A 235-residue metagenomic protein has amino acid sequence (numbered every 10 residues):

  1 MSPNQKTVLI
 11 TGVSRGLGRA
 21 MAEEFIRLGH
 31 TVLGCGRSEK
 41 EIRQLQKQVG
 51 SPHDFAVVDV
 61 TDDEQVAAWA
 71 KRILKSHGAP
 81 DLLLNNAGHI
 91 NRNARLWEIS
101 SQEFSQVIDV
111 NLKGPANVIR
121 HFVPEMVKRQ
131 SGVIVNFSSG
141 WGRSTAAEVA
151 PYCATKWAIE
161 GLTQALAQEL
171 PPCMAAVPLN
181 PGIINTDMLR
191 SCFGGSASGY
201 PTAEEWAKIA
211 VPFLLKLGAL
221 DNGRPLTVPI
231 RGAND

Functional and structural regions predicted by a protein language model:
S14-R15: Conserved glycine-rich cofactor-binding loop
L28-Q44: Conserved glycine-rich Rossmann-like NAD(P)H-binding loop of the short-chain dehydrogenase/reductase
V57-A68, S101: The beta1-alpha1 cofactor-binding region of Rossmann-like NAD(H)/NADP(H)-dependent oxidoreductases
A94-L96, E103-S105: Substrate-binding pocket helix/loop in short-chain dehydrogenase/reductase
I119, T155: Active-site helix of classical SDR
S139: Residue(s) in the substrate-gating loop at a strand-loop-helix junction that position the organic substrate next
P172-M174, P178-L179, T186, G195-D235: C-terminal helical subdomain
